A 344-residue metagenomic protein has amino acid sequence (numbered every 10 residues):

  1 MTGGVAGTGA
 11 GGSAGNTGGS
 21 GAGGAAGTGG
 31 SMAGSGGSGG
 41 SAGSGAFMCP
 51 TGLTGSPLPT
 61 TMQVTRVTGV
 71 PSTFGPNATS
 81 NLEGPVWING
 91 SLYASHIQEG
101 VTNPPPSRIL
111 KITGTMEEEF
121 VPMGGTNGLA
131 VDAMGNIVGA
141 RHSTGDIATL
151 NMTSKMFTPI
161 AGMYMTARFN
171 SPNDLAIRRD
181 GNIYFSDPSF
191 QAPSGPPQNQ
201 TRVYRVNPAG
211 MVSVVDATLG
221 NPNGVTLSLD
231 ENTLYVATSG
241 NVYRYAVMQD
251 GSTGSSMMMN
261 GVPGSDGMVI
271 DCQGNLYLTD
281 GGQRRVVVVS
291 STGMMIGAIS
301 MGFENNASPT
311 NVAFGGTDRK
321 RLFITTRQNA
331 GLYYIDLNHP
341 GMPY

Functional and structural regions predicted by a protein language model:
M1-F47: Ser/Thr-rich, Pro/Gly/Ala-heavy low-complexity intrinsically disordered linkers and tails of secreted extracellular
F47-R66, N103-P106, G195-P197, P343: Blade/loop signatures of beta-propeller domains
Q63-P76, T115-P122, M156-M165, M211-A217 (+2 more regions): A short beta-strand motif characteristic of beta-propeller blades
T73-S91, P104-P106, V121-R141, D146 (+6 more regions): Beta-rich, blade/repeat-based domains predominating in secreted/periplasmic proteins but also intracellular
G90-E119: Beta-propeller domains
E99-N103, T144-G145, F190-P193, N241-Y243 (+2 more regions): Short glycine/acidic-enriched loop and turn motifs that connect beta-strands
K111-M116, N151-K155, V206-G210, A246-G251 (+2 more regions): Short loop/turn segments that connect beta-strands within beta-propeller blades
Y243-T310: Glycine/small-residue-rich hydrophobic helix-like segments
